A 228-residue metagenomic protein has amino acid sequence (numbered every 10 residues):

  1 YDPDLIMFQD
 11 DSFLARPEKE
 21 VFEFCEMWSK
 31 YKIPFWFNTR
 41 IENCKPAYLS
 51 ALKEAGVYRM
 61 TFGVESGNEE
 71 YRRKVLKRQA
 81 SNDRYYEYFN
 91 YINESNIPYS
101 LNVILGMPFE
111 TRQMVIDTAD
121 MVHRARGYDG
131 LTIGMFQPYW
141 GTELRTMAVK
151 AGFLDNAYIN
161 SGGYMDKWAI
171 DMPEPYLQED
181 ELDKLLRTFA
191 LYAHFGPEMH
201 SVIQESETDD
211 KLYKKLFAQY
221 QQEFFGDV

Functional and structural regions predicted by a protein language model:
P3: Oxyanion-binding "anion nests"
Q9-S12: Glycine-rich Rossmann NAD(P)(H)-binding loop
E18, F22-K211: A structural motif corresponding to the C-terminal lobe/cap of the Radical SAM core domain
S206-V228: C-terminal non-catalytic accessory extensions
